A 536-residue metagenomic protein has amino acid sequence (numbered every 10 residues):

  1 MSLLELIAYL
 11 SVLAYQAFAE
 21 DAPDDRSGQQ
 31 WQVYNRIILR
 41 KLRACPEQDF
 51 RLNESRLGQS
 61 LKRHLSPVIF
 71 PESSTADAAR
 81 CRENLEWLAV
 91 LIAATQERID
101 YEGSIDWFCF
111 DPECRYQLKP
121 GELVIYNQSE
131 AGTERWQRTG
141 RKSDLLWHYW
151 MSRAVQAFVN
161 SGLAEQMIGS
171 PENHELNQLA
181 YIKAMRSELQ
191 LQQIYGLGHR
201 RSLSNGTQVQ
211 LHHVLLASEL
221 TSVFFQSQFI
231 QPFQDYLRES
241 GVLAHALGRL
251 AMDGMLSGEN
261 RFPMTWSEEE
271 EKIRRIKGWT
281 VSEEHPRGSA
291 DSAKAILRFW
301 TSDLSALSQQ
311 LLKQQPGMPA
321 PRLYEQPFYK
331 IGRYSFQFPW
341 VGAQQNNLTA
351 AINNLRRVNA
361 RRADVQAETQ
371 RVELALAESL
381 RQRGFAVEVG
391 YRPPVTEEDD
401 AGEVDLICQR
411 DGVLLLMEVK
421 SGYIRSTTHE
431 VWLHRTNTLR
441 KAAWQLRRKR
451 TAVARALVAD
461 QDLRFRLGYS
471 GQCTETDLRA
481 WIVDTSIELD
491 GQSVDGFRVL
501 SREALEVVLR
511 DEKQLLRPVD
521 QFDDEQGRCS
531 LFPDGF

Functional and structural regions predicted by a protein language model:
M1-A367, A459-R479, I487-F536: Acidic, metal-dependent phosphodiester-chemistry machinery of nucleic-acid enzymes
I352-V395: Acidic-basic catalytic patches of nuclease active cores, encompassing PD-(D/E)XK and other metal-cofactor nuclease
D364-A367, P393-E397, E430-K441: Short, contiguous acidic/charged loop-to-helix segments that flank catalytic cores in large enzymes
V387-G412: Active-site metal-binding core of divalent-cation-utilizing nuclease and nuclease-like domains
G390-R392, V483, R502: Conserved beta-strand termini and adjacent loop/short-helix elements that scaffold enzyme active sites in alpha/beta
P394, G422, S486-E488: Short, solvent-exposed loop/turn segments at secondary-structure junctions
C408-S426: Active-site beta-strand-loop-beta-strand hairpin of nuclease catalytic cores that positions key catalytic residues
S421-V483: Catalytic cores of nucleic-acid endonucleases
